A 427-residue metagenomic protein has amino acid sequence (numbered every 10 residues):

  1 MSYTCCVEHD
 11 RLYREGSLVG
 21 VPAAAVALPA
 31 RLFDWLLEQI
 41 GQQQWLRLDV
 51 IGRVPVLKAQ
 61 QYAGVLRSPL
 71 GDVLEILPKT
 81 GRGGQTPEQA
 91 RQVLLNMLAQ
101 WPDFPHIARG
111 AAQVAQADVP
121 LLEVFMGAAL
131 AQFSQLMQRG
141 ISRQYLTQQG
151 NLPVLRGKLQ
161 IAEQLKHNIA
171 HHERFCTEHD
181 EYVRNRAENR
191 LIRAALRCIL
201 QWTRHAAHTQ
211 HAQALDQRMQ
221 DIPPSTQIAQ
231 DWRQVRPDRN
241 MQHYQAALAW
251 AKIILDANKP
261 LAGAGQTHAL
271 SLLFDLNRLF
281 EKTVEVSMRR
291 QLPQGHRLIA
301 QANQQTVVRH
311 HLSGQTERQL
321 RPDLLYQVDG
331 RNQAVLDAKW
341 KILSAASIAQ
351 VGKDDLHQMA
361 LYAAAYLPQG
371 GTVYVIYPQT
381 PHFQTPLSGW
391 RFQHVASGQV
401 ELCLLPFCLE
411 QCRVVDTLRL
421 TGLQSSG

Functional and structural regions predicted by a protein language model:
M1-L37, A264-G427: Catalytic core segments in nucleotide and nucleic-acid processing enzymes
S2-A264, L270: Residue(s) in the substrate-gating loop at a strand-loop-helix junction that position the organic substrate next
